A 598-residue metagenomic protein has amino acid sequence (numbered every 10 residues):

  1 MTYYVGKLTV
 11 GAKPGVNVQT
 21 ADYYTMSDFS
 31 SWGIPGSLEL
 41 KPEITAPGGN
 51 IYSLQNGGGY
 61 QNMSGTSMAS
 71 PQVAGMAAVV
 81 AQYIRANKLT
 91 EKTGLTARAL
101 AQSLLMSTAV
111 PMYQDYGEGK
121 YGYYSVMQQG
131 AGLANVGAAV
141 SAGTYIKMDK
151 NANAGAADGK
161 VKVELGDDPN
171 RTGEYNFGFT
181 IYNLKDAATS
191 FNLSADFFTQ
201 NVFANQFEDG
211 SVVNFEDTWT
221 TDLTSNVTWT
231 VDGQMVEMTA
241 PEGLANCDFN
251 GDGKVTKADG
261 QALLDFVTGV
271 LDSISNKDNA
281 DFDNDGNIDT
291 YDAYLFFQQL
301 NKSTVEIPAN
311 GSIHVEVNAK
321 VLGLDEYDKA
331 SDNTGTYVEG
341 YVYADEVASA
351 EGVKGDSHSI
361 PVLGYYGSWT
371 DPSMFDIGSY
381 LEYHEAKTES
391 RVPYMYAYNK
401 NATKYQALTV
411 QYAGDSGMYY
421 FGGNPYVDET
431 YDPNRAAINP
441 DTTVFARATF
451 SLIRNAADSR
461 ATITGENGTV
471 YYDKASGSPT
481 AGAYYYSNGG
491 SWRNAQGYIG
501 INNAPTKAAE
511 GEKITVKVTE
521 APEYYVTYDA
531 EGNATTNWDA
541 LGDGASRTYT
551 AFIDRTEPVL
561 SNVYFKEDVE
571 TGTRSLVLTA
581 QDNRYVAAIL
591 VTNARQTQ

Functional and structural regions predicted by a protein language model:
M1, T45-E118, D325-K329: Hydrolase catalytic cores
M1-P42, N56: Structured lumen-facing ectodomains of secretory-pathway proteins
T25-S30, Y124, V136-D186, F207 (+3 more regions): Beta-sheet-dominated interaction scaffolds and their linkers
I146-K162, K185-E242, Q298-N318, G323-D328 (+4 more regions): Surface-exposed binding patches on compact interaction domains or structured appendages
P169-G178, S190, R391-G465, T480-A481 (+3 more regions): Contiguous beta-strand segments within globular domains
R171-F179, A330-Y341, I377-S379, G572-R574: Short, solvent-exposed loop/turn segments enriched in Ser/Thr/Gly
M235-T304: Cellulosome-associated attachment modules in secreted, modular CAZymes
Y365, Y383, Y525, N533-S561 (+1 more regions): Flexible, low-complexity linkers/stalks enriched in Thr/Pro that connect modular domains
